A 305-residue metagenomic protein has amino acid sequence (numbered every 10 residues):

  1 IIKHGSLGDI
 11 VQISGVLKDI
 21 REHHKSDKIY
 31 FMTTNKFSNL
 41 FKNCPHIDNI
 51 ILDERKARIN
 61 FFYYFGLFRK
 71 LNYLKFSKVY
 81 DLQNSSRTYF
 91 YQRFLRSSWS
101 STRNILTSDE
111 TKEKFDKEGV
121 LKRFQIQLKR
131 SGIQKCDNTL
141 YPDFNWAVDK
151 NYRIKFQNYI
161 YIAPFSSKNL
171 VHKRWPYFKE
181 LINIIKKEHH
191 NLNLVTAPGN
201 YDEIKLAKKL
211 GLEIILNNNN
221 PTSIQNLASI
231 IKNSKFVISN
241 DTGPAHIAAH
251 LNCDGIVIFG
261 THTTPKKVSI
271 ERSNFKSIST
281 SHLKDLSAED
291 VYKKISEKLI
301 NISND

Functional and structural regions predicted by a protein language model:
I2-I13, L40, S167-R174: A short, glycine/small-residue-rich beta-strand->loop->alpha-helix junction that serves as a flexible
K3, I13, M32-T34, L82-Q83 (+2 more regions): Replace "coordinates the UDP/GDP/TDP-sugar" with "coordinates nucleotide-activated sugar donors
I10-E22, K36-N39, L181: Short amphipathic alpha-helix
K28-N60, L212-L216: Conserved nucleotide-sugar phosphate-binding/catalytic loop shared by glycosyltransferases and other
N43, K114, H246-N304: Nucleotide-sugar donor-binding patch of glycosyltransferase catalytic domains
I51-D143, Y159-K168, H262-P265, F275: Conserved nucleotide-diphosphate donor binding/catalytic pocket of glycan-assembly enzymes
P142-K205: Active-site donor-nucleotide binding/catalytic segment of nucleotide-sugar enzymes
Y177-I256, G260-T263: Donor-binding and catalytic core of enzymes assembling or modifying cell-surface/extracellular glycoconjugates
